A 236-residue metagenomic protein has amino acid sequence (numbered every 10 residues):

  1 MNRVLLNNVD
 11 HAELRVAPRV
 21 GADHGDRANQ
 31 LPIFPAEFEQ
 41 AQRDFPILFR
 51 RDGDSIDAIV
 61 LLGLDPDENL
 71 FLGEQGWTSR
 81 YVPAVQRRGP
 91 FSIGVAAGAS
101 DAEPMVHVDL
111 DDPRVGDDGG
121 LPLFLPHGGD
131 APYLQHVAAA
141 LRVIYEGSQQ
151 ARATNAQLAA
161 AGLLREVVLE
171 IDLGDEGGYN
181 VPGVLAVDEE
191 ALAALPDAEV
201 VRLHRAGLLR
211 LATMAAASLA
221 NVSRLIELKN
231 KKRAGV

Functional and structural regions predicted by a protein language model:
M1-L62: Short, extreme N-terminal leader segments that mark the start of a protein/domain
D23-R27, D65-L70, E74-Q75, G147-A153: Short, basic/low-complexity N-terminal boundary segments at the transition from targeting/disordered tails
Q42-D44, Y81, R88, E166: Short beta-strand-initiation
P46, P90-S92, A191: Short, surface-exposed charged micro-motifs
R50, G94-A96, D172: A generic structural motif
D52-D54, Q86, A186: Short, glycine-/Ser/Thr-/acidic-enriched flexible segments
D57-P126: Aromatic- and glycine-enriched beta-alpha-beta binding-site module
G98-V236: A contiguous, surface-oriented mixed alpha/beta subdomain in the mid-to-C-terminal portion of proteins that forms
